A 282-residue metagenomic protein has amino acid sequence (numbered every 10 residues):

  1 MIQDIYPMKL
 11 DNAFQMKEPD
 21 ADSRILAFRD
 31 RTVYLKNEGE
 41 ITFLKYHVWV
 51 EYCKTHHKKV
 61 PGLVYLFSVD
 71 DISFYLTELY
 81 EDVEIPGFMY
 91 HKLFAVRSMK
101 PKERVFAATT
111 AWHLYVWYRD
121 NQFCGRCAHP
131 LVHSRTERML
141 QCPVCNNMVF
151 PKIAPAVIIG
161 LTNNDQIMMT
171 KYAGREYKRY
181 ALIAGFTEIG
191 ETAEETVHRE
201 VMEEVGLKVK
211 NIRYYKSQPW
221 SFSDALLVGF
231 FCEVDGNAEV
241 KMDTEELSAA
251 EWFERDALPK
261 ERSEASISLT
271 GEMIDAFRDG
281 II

Functional and structural regions predicted by a protein language model:
M1-N121, E176-Y180, F222, D243-I282: Nudix hydrolase/Nudix homology domain
Y34-K36, M139-L182, F186, K208-V209 (+1 more regions): N-terminal strand-loop-strand
T110-G160: Cys/His-rich short segments
V157, L226-V228, S248: Change "...and in nucleic-acid phosphodiester-cleaving endonucleases..." to "...and in nucleic-acid processing enzymes
K171-Y172, A184, R213-Q218, V234 (+2 more regions): Active-site proximal loops enriched in glycine and acidic residues that flank catalytic Cys/His/Asp and coordinate
A181-K216, F230: The catalytic Nudix box helix
Q218-K241: Active-site-adjacent beta-strand/loop module that shapes the phosphate/pyrophosphate-binding cleft
